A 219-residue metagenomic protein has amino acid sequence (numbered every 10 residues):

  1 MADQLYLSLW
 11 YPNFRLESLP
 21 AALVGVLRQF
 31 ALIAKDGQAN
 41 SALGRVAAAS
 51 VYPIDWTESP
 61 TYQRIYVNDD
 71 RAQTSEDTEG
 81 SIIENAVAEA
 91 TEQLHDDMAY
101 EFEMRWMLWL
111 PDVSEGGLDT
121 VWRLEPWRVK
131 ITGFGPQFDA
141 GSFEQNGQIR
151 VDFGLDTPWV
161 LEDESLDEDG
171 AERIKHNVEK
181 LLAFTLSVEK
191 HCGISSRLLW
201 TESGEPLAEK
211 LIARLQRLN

Functional and structural regions predicted by a protein language model:
M1-D167, L199: Structured alpha/beta or helical-core interaction and ligand-binding surfaces enriched in interleaved
F143-N219: Acidic, proline/glycine-rich low-complexity IDRs
